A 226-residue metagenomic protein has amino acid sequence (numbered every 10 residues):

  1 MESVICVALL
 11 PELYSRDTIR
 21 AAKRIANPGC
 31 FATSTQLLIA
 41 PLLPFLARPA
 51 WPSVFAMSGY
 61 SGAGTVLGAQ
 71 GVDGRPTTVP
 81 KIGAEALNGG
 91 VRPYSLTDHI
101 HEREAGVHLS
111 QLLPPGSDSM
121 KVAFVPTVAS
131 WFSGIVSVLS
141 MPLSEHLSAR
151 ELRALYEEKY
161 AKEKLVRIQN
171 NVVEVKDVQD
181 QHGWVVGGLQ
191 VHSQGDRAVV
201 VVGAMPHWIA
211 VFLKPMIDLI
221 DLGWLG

Functional and structural regions predicted by a protein language model:
M1-L96, P114-D118, L189-Q194, G223-G226: N-terminal Rossmann-like NAD(P) cofactor-binding subdomain of oxidoreductases, focused on the glycine-rich
I5, T33-L37, L96-E104, L147 (+3 more regions): Conserved active-site and cofactor/substrate-binding residues in soluble primary-metabolism enzymes
C6, M120, H182-W184: Short beta-strand or tight-loop elements that sit immediately N-terminal to catalytic metal-binding acidic residues
A22, G89-V91, G134-V138, R197-V200: Short, solvent-exposed beta-strand edge segments and adjacent coil->beta transition regions
A40-P44, V107, K214-D218: Short, well-ordered alpha-helices that flank and scaffold nucleotide-derived cofactor binding pockets
G59, T127-A129, V173, V191: Residues that form or immediately flank small-molecule/cofactor binding pockets and catalytic motifs
T97-N170: C-terminal substrate-binding/catalytic lobe of Rossmann-fold NAD(P)-dependent dehydrogenases
S140-G226: C-terminal active-site/capping subdomain that shapes the small-molecule cofactor and substrate pocket of enzyme
